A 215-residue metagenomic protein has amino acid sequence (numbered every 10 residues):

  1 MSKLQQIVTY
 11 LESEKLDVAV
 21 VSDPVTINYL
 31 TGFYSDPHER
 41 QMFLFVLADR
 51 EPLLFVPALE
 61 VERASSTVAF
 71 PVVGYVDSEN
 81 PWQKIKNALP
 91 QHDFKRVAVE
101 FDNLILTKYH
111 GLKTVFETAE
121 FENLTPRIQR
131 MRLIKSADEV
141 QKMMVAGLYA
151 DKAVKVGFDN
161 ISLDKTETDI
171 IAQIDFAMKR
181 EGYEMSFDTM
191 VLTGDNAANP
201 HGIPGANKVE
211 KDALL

Functional and structural regions predicted by a protein language model:
M1-E51, D93, Y183: Terminal domain-start leader segments
S22-P24, V56-L59, V76, V99-N103: Structural motif
I27-P37, T125-R130, I134, K165-L215: Short catalytic-site patches enriched in acidic/histidine residues that coordinate or position cofactors/metals
G32-F33, T67, Y109-L112: Short amphipathic alpha-helical segments
D49, F55-P81: Compact, glycine/acidic-enriched structural inserts
R50, A58, E210, L214: Charged, cofactor-coupling segments
N80-E184: Flexible, acidic/His-enriched mid-domain "rim/lid" segments that flank
